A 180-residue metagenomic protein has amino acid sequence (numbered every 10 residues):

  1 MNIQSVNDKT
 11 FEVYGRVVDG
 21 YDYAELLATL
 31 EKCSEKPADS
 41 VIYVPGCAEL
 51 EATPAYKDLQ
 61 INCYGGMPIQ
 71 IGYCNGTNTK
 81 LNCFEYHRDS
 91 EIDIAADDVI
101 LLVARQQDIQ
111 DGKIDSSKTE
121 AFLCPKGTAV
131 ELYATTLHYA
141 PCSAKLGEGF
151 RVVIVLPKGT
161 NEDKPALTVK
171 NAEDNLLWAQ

Functional and structural regions predicted by a protein language model:
M1-K126, A140-Q180: Active-site region of the double-stranded beta-helix
K126-A129, T135: Tight coil/turn sites that cap or link beta-strands
